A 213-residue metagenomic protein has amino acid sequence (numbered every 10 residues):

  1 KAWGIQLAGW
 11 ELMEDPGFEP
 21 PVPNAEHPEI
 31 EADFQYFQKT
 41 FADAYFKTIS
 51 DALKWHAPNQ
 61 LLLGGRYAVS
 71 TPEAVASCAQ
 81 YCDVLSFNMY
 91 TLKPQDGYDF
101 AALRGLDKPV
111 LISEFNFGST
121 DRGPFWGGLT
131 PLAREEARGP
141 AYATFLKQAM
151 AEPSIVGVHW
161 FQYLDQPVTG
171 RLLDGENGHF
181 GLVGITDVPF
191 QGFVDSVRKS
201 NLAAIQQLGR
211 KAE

Functional and structural regions predicted by a protein language model:
K1-A32, D121-G123: Aromatic- and acidic-residue-enriched carbohydrate-binding clefts of CAZyme catalytic domains
A2, Q6, A52-H56, Q148 (+1 more regions): Structured segments of extracytoplasmic/periplasmic soluble domains in secreted or envelope-associated proteins
G9, G64, A133-R134, F190: Helix N-terminus capping/helix-initiation residues
M13, L63, H159: General small-molecule cofactor/ligand-binding pocket signal
E26, I30, F34, Q38 (+2 more regions): Residue-level preference for long, well-ordered alpha-helices that form the structural scaffold of enzyme catalytic
Y36-D51, W55-G128, A143, K147: Glycoside hydrolase catalytic-domain groove-lining segments
L129-H179: C-terminal structured "cap/appendage" subdomains that terminate the fold
F161-E213: Aromatic-rich peripheral "rim/lid" segments of glycoside hydrolase catalytic domains that contact and position glycan
